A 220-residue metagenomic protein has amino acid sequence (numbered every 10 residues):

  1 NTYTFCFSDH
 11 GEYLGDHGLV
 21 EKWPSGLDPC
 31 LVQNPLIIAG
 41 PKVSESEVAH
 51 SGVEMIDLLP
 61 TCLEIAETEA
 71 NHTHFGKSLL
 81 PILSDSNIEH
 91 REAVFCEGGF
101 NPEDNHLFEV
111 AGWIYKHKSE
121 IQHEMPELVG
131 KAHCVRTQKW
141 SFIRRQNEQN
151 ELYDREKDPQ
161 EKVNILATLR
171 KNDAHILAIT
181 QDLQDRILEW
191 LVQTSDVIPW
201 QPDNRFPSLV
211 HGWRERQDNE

Functional and structural regions predicted by a protein language model:
N1-E47, E54: Histidine-centered active-site microenvironments of extracellular/periplasmic hydrolases and transferases
N1-Y3, K42, S46-L128, W200-N204: Polar, surface-exposed loop/tail segments that function as active-site lids or cofactor/substrate-recognition elements
T4, D9, P35, L58 (+5 more regions): Generic structural signal for small/hydrophobic residues in well-ordered secondary structure, especially within
D28-P29, C96-A167, Q217-E220: C-terminal, low-complexity/hydrophilic appendages and adjacent surface loops of extracellular/periplasmic anionic
L31-V32, V53-P60, H74-K77, V129 (+5 more regions): A structural signal for well-ordered alpha-helical segments within the folded catalytic domains of diverse enzymes
G40-V43, E67-T68, S84-N87, Q138-W140 (+2 more regions): Short loop segments at secondary-structure junctions
L59-L63, E67, L80, Y153 (+2 more regions): Non-transmembrane alpha-helical segments in soluble domains of secreted/periplasmic/extracellular proteins
P102, I165-E220: Long, internal low-complexity/basic segments
